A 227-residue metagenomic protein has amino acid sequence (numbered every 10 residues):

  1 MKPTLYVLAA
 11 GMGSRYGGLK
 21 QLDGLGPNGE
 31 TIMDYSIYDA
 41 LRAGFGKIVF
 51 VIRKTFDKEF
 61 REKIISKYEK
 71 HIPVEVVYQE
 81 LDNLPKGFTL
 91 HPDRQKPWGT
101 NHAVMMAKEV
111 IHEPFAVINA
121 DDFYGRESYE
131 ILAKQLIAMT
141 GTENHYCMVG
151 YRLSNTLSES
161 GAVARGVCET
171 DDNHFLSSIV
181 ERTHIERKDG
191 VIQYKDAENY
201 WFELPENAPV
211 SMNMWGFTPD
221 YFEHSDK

Functional and structural regions predicted by a protein language model:
M1-V7, G13, P27-V117, Y124-G125 (+2 more regions): Conserved N-terminal catalytic core of the sugar/cofactor nucleotidyltransferase
M12, D122, L153: Active-site metal-binding loops of divalent metal-dependent hydrolases
G18-L19: Conserved catalytic-core motifs of eukaryotic protein kinase domains, centered on the activation segment
L22, V76, Y146-M148: Conserved beta-strand scaffold positions in the cores of enzyme catalytic domains, especially in NTP/NDP-utilizing
V51, A116-N119, C147-G150, G216: A structural signal for short, well-ordered beta-strand segments and their strand-loop junctions that often border
R126-W215: Conserved core of the sugar-phosphate nucleotidyltransferase
S211-S225: Conserved nucleotide-sugar donor-binding and metal-coordinating catalytic region shared by glycosyltransferases
